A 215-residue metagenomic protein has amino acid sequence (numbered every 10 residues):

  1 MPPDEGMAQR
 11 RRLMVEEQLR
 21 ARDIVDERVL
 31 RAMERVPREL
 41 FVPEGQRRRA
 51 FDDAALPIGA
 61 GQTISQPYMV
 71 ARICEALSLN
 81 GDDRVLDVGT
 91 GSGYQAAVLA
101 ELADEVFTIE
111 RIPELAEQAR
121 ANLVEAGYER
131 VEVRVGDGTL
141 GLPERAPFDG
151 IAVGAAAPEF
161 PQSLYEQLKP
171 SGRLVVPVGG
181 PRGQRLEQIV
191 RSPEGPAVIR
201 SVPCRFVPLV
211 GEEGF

Functional and structural regions predicted by a protein language model:
M1-L86, Y94-V98, L102, L115-E129 (+1 more regions): Class I SAM-dependent transferase core
S78-A197: Conserved nucleotide-cofactor-binding alpha/beta core module
